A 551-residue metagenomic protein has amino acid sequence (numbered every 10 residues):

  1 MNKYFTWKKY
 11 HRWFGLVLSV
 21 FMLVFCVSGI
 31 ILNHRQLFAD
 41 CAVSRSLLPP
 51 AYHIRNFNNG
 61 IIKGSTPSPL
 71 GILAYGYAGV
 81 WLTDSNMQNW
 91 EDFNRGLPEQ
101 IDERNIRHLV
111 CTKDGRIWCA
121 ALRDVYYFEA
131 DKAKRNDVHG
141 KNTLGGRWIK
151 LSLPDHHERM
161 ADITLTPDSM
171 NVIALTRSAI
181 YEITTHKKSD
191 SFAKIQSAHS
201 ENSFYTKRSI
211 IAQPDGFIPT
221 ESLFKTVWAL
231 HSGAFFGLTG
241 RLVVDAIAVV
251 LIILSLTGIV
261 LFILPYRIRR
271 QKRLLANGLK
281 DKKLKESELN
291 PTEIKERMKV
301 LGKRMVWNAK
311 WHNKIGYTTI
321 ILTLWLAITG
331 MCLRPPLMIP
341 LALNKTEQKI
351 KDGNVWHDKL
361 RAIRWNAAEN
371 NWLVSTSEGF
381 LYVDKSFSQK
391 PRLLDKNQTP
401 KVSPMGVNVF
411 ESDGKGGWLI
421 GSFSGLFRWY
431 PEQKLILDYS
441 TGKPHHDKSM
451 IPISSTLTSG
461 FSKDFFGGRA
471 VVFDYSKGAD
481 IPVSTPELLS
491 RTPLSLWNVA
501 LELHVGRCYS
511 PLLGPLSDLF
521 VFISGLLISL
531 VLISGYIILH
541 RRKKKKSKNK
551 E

Functional and structural regions predicted by a protein language model:
N2-L18, L238-T319, L513-E551: Juxtamembrane interface at the cytosolic side of transmembrane helices
L32-F57, L333-H357: Alpha-helical transmembrane signal-anchor/signal-peptide segments
H53-S65, E99-D114, D155-S169, E201-A212 (+3 more regions): Repeated scaffold domains used in trafficking and secretory/extracellular systems, primarily beta-propellers
G71-A74, R116-W118, N171-I173, N371-V374 (+2 more regions): Conserved beta-propeller blade signature
Y77-W81, M87, L122-Y126, R177-Y181 (+4 more regions): Loop/turn residues immediately N-terminal
D84-Q88, E129-A133, T184-K188, D384-S388 (+1 more regions): Short loop/turn segments that connect beta-strands within beta-propeller blades
E91-G96, N136-D155, D190-I211, K390-N397 (+2 more regions): Beta-propeller fold detector
V172, A179-T226, G467-L503: Extended, hydrophilic extramembrane loops/domains of integral membrane proteins
